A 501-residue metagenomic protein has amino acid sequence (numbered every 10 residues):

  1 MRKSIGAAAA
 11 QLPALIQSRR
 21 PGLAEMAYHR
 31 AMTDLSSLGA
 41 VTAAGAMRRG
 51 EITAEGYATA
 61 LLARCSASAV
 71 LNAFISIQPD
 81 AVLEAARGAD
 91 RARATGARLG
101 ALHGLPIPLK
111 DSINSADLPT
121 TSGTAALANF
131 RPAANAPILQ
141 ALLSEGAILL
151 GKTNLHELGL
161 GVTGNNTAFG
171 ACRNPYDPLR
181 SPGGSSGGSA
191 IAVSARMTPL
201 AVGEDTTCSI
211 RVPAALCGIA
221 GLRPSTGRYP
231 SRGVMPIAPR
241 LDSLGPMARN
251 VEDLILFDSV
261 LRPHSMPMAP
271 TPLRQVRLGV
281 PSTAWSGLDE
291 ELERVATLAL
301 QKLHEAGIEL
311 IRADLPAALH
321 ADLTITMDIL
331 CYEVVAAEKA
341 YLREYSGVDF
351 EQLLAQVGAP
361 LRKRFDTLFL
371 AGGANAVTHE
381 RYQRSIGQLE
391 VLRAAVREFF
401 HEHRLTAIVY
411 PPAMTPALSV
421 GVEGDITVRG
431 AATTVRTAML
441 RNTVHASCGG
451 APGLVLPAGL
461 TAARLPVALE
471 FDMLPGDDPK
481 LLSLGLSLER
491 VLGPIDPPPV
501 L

Functional and structural regions predicted by a protein language model:
R2-E84, L298-Q301, E305-I308, N375 (+1 more regions): An N-terminal boundary/leader segment
G50, G104, S144, T198 (+2 more regions): Glycine-rich, small-residue loops and helix-cap segments that act as flexible hinges at active-site edges
A54-T59, R87, E291-L315, A337-Q356 (+1 more regions): Acyltransferase
L61, V82, K110, L142 (+4 more regions): Conserved hydrophobic/aromatic pocket- or pore-lining residues that grip, position, or stack substrates in active sites
V82-L83, A92-T167: Acidic/His- and Gly-rich active-site-bordering loop/insert found across diverse amide/peptide-bond hydrolases
L102-S122, Q275, Y332-A394, P411 (+2 more regions): Short helix-loop capping/hinge segments that flank enzyme active sites or metal/cofactor-binding pockets
G104, P119, L241-S243, R262-V335 (+1 more regions): Gly/Ser-rich, acidic/histidine-flanked active-site/gating loops
P132-L261, C448-T461, L465-A468: Short glycine/serine-rich loop segments
